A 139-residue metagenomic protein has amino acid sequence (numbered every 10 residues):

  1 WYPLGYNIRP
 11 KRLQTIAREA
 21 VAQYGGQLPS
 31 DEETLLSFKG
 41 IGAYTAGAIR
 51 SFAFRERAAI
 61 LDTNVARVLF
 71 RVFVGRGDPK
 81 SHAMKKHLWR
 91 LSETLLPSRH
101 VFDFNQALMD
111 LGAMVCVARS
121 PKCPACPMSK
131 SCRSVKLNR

Functional and structural regions predicted by a protein language model:
W1-P124, M128-N138: Catalytic cores of DNA base-excision repair glycosylases
